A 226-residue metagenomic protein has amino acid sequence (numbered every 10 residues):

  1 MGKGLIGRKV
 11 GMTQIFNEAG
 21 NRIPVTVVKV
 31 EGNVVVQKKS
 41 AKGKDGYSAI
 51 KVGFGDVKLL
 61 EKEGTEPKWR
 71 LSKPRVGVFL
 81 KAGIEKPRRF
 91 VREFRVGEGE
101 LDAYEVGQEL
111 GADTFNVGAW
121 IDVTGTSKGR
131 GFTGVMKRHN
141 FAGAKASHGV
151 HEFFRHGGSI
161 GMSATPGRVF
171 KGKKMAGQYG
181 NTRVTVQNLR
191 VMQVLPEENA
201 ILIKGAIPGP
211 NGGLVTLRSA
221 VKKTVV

Functional and structural regions predicted by a protein language model:
M1-V226: Extended basic (Lys/Arg/His-rich) segments that typically form rRNA-contacting surfaces in ribosomal proteins
